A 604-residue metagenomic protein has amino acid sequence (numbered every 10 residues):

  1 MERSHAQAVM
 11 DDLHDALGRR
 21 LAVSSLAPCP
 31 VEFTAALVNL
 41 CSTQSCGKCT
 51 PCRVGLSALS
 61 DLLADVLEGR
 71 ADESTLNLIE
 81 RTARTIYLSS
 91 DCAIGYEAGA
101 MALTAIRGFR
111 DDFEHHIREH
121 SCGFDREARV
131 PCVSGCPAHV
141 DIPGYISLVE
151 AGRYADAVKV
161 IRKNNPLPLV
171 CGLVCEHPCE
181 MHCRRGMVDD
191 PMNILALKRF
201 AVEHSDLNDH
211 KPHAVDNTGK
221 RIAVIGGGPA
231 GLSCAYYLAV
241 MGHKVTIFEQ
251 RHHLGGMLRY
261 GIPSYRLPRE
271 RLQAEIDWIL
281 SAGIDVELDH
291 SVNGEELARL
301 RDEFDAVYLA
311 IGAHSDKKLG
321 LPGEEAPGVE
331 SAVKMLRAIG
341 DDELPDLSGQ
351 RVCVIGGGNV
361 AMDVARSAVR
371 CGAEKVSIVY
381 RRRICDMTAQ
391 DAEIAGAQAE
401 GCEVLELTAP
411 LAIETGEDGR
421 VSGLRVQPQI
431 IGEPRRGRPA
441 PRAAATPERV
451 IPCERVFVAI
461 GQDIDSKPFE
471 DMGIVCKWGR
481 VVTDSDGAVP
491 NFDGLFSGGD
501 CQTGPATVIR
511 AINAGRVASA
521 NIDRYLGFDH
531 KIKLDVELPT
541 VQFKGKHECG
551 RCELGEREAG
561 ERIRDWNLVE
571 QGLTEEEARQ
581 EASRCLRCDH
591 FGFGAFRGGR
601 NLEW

Functional and structural regions predicted by a protein language model:
M1-G123: Redox cofactor-anchoring modules in respiratory/redox and cofactor-processing assemblies
N39-D61, R84-M101, F124-G144, P166-M187 (+1 more regions): Local cysteine-cluster metal-coordination motifs and their immediate loop/turn environment, predominantly Fe-S cluster
C122-G123, P131-C132, G396, A409-T415 (+4 more regions): Mid-to-C-terminal Rossmann-like scaffold of FAD/NAD(P)H-dependent oxidoreductases
F200-V215, A274-D289, G294, D316-C371 (+2 more regions): Glycine-rich dinucleotide-binding loop and its adjacent helix/turn
D216, R221-I225, Q273-L321, A412-R425 (+3 more regions): Feature captures the FAD/FMN-dependent oxidoreductase FAD-binding
K244-E287, I339, A365-A412, H530-F543: Rossmann-like dinucleotide-binding cores of NAD(P)H-dependent redox enzymes
E325-G349, E417, P434-P505, I509 (+1 more regions): FAD-site-proximal beta/loop scaffold in flavoenzymes
V364, C501-D529: A conserved FAD-binding loop/helix module that cradles the flavin
